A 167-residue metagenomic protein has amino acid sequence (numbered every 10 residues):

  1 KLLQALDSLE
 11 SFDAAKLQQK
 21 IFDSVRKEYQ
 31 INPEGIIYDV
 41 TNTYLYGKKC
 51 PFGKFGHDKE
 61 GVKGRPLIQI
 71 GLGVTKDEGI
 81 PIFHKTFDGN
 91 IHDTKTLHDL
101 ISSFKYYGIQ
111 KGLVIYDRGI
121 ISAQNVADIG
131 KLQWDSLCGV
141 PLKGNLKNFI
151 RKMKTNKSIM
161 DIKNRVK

Functional and structural regions predicted by a protein language model:
K1-K167: Anion-binding and metal-coordination hotspots
